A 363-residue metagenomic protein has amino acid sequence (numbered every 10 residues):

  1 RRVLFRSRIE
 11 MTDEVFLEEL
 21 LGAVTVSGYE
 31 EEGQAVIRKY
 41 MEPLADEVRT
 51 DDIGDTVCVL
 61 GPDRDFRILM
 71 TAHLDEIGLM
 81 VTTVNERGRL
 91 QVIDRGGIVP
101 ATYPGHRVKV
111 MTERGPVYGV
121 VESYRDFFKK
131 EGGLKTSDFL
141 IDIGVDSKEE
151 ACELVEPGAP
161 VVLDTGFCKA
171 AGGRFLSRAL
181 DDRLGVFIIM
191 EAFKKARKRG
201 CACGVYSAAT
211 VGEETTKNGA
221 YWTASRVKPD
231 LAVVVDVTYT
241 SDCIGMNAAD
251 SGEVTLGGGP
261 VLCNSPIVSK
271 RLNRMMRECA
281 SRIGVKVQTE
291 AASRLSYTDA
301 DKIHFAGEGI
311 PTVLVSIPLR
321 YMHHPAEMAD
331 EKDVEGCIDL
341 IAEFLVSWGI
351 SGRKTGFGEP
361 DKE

Functional and structural regions predicted by a protein language model:
R1-V3: Extracellular interaction modules
F5-E363: N-terminal hydrophobic/helix-forming segments and targeting peptides
